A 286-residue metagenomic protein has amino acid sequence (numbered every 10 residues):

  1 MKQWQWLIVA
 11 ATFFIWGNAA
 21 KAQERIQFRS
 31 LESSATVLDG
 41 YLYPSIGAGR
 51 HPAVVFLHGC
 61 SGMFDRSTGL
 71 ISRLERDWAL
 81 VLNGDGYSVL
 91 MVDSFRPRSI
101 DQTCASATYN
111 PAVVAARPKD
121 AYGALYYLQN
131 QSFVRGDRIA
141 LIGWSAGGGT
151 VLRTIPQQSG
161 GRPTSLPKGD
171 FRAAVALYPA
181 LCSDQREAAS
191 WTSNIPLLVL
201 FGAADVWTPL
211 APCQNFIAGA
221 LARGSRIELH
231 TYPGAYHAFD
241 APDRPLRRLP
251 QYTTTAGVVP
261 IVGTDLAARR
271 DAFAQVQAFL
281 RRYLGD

Functional and structural regions predicted by a protein language model:
I8-I15: Bacterial N-terminal signal peptides
A22-G49: N-terminal cap/lid segment of alpha/beta-hydrolase-fold proteins
V37-L38, R50-N130, D243-P245, L249-V262: Serine-hydrolase catalytic machinery in alpha/beta-hydrolase-like enzymes
V113-S193: Primarily recognizes the serine-hydrolase "nucleophile elbow" in alpha/beta-hydrolase and SGNH/GDSL folds
S193, V199-F201: Short beta-strand/loop motif that positions the catalytic acidic residue of the alpha/beta-hydrolase fold
A204-T208, A238: Acidic catalytic loop of the alpha/beta-hydrolase fold
P209-G219: Short alpha-helix in the alpha/beta-hydrolase fold that links the catalytic acid
R226-D286: C-terminal catalytic histidine-bearing segment of alpha/beta-hydrolase fold enzymes
